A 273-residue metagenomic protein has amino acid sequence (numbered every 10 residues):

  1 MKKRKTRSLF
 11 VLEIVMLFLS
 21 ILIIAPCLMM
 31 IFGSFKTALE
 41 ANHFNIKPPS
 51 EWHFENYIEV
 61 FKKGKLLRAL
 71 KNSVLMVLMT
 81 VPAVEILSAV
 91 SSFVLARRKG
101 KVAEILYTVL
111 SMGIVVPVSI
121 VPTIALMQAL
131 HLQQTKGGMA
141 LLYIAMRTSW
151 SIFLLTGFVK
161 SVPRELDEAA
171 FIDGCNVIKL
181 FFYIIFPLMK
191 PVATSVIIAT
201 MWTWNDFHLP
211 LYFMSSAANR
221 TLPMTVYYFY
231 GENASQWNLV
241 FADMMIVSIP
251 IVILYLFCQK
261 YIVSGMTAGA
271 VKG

Functional and structural regions predicted by a protein language model:
M1-G273: A hydrophobic, multi-pass inner-membrane permease signature
